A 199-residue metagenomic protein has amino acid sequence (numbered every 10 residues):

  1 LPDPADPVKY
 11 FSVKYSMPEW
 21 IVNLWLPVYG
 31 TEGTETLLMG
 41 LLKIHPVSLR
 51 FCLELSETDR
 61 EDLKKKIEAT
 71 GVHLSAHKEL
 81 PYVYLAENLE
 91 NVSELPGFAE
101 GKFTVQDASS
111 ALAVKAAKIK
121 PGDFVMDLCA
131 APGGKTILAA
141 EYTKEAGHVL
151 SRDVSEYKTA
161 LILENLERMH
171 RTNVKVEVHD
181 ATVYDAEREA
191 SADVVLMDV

Functional and structural regions predicted by a protein language model:
L1-V199: S-adenosylmethionine
